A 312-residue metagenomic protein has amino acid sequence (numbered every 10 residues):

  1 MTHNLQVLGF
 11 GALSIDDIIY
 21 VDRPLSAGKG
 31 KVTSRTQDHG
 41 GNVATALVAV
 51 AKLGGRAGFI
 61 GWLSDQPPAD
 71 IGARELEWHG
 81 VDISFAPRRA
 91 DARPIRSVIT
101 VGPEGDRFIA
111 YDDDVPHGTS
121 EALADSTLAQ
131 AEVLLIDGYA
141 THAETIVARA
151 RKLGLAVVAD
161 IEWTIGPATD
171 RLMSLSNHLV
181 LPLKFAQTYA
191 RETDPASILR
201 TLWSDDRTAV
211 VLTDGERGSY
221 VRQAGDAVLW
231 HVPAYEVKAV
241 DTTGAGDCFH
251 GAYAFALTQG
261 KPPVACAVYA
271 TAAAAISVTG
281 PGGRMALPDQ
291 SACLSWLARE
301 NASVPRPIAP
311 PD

Functional and structural regions predicted by a protein language model:
M1-G9, K31, P195-D312: Conserved phosphate-binding/catalytic region of the ribokinase-like
M1-W62, P67-I71, W78, K238 (+1 more regions): Glycine-rich phosphate/adenosyl-contacting loop at the front of the ribokinase-like
L8, G58, L135, V158-D160 (+1 more regions): Structural detector of well-ordered beta-strand residues that form the stable sheet scaffold of enzyme domains
A51-K52, R151, T258: Gly/Ala-rich phosphate-binding loop of Rossmann-like dinucleotide-binding domains, activating on the conserved
A57, I83, L155-V157: Hydrophobic beta-strand scaffold residues
W62, R88-R89, I99-I136: Conserved phosphate-binding/catalytic loop of the ribokinase/pfkB sugar-kinase fold
E75-D91: A glycine-rich helix N-cap at a beta->alpha junction
T145, R151-A156, E162-H231: Conserved phosphate/ATP/ADP-binding segment of small-molecule kinases
